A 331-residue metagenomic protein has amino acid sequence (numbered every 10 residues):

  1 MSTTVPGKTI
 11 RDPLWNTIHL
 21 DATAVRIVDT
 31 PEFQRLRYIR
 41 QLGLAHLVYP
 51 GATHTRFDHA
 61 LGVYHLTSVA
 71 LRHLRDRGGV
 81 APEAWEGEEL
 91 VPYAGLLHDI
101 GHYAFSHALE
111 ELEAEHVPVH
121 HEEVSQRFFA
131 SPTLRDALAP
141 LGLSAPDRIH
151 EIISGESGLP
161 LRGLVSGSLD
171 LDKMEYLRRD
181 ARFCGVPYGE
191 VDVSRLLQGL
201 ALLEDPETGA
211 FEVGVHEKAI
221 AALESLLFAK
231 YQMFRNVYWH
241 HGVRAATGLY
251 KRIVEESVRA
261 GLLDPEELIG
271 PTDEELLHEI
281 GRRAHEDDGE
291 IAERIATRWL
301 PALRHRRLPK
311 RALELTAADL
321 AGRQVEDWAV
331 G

Functional and structural regions predicted by a protein language model:
M1-L90, I100-G331: Histidine-centered, transition-metal-coordinating active-site segments
Y93-A94: Alpha-helical scaffold segments that flank or form the walls of functional sites
L97: Aromatic-lined, polymer-binding surfaces characteristic of secreted/periplasmic polysaccharide-degrading enzymes
